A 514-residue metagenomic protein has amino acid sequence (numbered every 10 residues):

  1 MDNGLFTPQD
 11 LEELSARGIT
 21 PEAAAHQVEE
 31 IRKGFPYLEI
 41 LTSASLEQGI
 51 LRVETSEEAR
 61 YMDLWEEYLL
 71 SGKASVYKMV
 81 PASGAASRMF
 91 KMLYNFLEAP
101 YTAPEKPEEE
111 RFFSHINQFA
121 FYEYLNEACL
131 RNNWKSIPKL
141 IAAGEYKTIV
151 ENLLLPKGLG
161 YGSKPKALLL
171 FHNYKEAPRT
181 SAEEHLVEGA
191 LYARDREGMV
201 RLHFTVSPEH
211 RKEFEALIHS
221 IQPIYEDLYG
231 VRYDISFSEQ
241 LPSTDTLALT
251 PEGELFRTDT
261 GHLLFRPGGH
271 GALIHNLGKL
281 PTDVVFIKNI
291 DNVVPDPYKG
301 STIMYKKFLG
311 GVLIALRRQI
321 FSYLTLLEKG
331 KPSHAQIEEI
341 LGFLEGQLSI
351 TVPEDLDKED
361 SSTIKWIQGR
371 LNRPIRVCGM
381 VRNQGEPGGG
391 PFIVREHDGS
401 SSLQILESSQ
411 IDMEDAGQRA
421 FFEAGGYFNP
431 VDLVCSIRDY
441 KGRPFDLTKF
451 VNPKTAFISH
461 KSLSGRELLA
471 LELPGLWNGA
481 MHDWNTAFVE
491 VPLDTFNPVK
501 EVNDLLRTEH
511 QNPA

Functional and structural regions predicted by a protein language model:
D2-L46, K358, I364-N372, R376-C378 (+4 more regions): Long, compositionally biased intrinsically disordered regions
L14, G18, K33-P36, S43-Q384 (+2 more regions): Domain-scale recognition of functional cores that engage charged ligands
P138-G144, P156-Y161, D291-D296, K306-E345 (+1 more regions): Conserved catalytic alpha/beta cores of large enzymes that bind or transform nucleotide phosphates and polynucleotides
V285, R395-P430, D439, K454-H460: C-terminal, active-site-flanking charged/polar segments
